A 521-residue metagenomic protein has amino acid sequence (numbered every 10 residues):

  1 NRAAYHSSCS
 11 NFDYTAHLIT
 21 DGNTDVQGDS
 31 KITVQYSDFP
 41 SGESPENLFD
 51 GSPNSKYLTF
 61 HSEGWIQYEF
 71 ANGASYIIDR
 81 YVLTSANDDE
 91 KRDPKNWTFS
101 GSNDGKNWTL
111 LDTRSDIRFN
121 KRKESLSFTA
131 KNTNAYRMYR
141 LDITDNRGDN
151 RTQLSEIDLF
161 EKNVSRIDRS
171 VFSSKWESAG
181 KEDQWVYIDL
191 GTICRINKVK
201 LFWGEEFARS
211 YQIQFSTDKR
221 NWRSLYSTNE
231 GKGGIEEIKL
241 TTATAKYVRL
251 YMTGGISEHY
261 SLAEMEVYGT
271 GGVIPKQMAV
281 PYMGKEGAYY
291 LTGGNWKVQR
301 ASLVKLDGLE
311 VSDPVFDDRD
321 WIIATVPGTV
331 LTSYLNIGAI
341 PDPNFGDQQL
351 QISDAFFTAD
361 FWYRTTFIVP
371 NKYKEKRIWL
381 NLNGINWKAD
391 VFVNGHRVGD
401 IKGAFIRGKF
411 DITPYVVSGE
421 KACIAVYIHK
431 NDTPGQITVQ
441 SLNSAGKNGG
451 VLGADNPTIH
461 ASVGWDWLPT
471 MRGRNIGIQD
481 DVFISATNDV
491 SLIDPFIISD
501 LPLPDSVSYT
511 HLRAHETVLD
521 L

Functional and structural regions predicted by a protein language model:
N1, S8-Y14, T24-G28, D38-D112 (+1 more regions): Aromatic, loop-rich ligand-recognition surfaces of beta-strand-rich domains
N1-S41, E161-R166, L262, G269-N344 (+4 more regions): Accessory carbohydrate-binding/adhesion or oligomerization-edge regions at the termini of glycan-active proteins
S55-L58, F128, S174-S178, Q351-A355 (+2 more regions): Beta-strand-rich interaction surfaces with strong enrichment in secreted/lumenal proteins
E63-Q67, R80, D183-Y187, K198 (+5 more regions): Intrinsic-disorder/low-complexity, polar/charged segments enriched in Ser/Thr/Lys/Arg/Asp/Glu/Gln
D116-R122, N229-K232, I401-A404, V416-V417: Short proline/glycine- and polar residue-rich coil/turn motifs
R223-L225, E237, Y247, Y282-M283 (+5 more regions): Accessory beta-strand-rich segments of carbohydrate-active enzymes
S499-S508: Short, solvent-exposed loop/linker segments at the N-terminal edge of repeated beta-sheet extracellular domains
T510-T517: Conserved small/polar residues in nucleotide/adenosyl-binding loops
